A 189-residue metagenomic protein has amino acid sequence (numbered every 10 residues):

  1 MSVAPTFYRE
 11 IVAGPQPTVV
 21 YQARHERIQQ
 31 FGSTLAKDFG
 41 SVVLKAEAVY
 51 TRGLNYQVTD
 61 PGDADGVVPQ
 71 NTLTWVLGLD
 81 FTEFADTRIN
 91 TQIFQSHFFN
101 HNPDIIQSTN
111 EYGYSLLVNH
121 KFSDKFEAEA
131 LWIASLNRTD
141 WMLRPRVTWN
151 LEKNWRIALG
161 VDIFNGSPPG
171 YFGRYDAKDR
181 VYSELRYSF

Functional and structural regions predicted by a protein language model:
M1-F84, I89, I93-Q95, N102: Signature for the C-terminal beta-barrel architecture of outer-membrane proteins
M1-S2, F39-S41, Y50-L54, I93-F99 (+4 more regions): Transmembrane beta-strands of outer-membrane beta-barrel pores
F7, P17, D104-N150, A158-D162 (+1 more regions): Outer membrane beta-barrel transmembrane domains
R27-F31, D38, P69-W75, S108-Y114 (+2 more regions): Residues that define the transmembrane beta-barrel architecture of outer-membrane proteins
S33-K37, A46, L77-F81, L116-H120 (+3 more regions): Residues on the lipid-exposed face of transmembrane beta-strands in outer-membrane beta-barrel proteins
S41-K45, D86-N90, D124-E129, N154-L159: Repeated loop/turn-to-beta-strand initiation elements of outer-membrane beta-barrel proteins
N90, S96, Q107, R174-Y175: Beta-stranded membrane pore/translocator domains
N154-W155, Y175-F189: Outer-membrane beta-barrel "beta-signal"
